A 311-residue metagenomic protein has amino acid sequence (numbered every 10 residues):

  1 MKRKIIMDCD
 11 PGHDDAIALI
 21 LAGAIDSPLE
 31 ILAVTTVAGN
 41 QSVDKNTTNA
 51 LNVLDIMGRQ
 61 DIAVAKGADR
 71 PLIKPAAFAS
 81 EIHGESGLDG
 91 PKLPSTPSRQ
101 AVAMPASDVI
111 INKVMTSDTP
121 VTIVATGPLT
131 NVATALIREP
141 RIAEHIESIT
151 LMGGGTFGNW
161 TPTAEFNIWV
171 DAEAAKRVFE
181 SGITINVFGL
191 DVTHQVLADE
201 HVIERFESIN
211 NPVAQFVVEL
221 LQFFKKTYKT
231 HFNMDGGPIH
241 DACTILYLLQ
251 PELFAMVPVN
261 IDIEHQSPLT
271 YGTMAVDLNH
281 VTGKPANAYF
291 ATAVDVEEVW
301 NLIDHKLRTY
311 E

Functional and structural regions predicted by a protein language model:
K2, A18-E30, W169, F188-E311: Conformational coupling and interaction surfaces
K2-L51, S86, K92-Q195, E200: Active-site histidine-anchored catalytic micro-motif
R3, T47-T116, A286-V296, D304 (+1 more regions): Metal-dependent C-N hydrolase catalytic cores
I25, V37, V53-Q60, K113 (+10 more regions): Change "in soluble alpha/beta enzymes" to "in soluble alpha/beta proteins
G39, G67-R70, G84-G87, G153-G154 (+1 more regions): Glycine-centered flexibility motif
K45, A77, L88, I137 (+4 more regions): Short amphipathic alpha-helical patches
V64, V178, I245: A residue-level signal for conserved active-site and pocket-lining positions in enzyme catalytic cores
D69, A79, E85, L129 (+8 more regions): Generic secondary-structure boundary/loop-capping signal
